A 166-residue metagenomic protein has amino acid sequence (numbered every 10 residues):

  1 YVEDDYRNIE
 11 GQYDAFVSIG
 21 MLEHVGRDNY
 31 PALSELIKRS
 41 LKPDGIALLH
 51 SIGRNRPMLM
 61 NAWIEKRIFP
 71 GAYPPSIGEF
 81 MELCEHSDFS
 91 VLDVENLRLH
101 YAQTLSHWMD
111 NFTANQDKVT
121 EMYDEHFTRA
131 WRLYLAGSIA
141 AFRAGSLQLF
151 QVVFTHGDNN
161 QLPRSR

Functional and structural regions predicted by a protein language model:
Y1-Y6: Conserved SAM-binding strand-loop segment of SAM-dependent methyltransferases
R7-V17: A short acidic, Gly/Pro-enriched loop at the edge of an enzyme's catalytic core that lines a small-molecule cofactor
N8, H24-V25: A short His-aromatic
S18-E23: Residues lining the SAM
Y30-L33, L49-S51, P57-M58: Serine-hydrolase catalytic core recognition
P31-I46: A short glycine-rich, Lys/Arg-flanked "PGG" loop and its adjoining helix->strand segment in the class I
I52-R164: Substrate-binding/catalytic lobe of Class I Rossmann-like enzymes that use SAM or dcSAM, i.e., the mid-to-C-terminal
